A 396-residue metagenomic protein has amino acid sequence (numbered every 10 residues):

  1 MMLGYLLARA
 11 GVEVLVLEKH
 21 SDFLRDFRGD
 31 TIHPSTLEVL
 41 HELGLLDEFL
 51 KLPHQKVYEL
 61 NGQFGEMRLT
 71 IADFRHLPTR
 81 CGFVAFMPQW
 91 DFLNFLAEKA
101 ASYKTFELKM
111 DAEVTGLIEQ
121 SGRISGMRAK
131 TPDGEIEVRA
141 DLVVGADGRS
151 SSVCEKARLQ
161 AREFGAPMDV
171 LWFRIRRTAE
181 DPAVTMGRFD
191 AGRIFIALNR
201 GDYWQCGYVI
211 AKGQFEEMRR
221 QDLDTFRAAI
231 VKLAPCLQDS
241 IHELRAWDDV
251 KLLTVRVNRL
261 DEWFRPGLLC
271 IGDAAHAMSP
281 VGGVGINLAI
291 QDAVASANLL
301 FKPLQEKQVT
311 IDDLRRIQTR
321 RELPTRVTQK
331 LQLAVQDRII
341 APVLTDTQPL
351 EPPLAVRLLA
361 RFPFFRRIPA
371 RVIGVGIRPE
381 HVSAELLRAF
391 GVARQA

Functional and structural regions predicted by a protein language model:
Y5-R28: Glycine-rich FAD pyrophosphate-binding loop
V16-L17, G145, R188, I271: Generic enzyme active-site microenvironment
H33-K99, S121: Active-site-adjacent segment of FAD-dependent monooxygenases/related oxidoreductases
A100-T115: A conserved beta-strand/loop element that lines the FAD pocket in flavoprotein oxidoreductases
A112, G122-E137, L142-V255, R259 (+1 more regions): Conserved FAD-binding catalytic core of PHBH/FMO-like flavoproteins
I194, V255-L260, A275-N287, L323 (+1 more regions): Glycine-rich phosphate/pyrophosphate-binding beta-alpha loops
L253-C270, R326-V327, L344: FAD-binding beta-loop-beta segment adjacent to the flavin cofactor pocket
N298-A396: C-terminal helical "tail/cap" subdomain of flavin- and related membrane-associated enzymes
